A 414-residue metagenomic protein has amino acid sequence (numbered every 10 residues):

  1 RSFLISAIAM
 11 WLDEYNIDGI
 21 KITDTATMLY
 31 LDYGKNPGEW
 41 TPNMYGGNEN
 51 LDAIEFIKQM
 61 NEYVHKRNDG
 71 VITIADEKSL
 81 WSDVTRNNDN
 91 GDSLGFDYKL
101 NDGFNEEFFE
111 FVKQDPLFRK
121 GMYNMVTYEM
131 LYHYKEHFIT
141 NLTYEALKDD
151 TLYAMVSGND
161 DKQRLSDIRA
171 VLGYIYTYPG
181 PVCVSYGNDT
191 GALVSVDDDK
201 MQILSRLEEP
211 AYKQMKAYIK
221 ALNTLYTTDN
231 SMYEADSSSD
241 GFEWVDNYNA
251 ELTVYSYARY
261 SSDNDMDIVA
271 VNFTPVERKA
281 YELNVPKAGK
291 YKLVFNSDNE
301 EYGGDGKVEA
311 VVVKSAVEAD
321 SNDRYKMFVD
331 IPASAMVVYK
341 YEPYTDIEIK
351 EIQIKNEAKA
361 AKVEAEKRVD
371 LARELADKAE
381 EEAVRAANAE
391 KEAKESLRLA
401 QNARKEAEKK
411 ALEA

Functional and structural regions predicted by a protein language model:
R1-K21: An active-site-proximal structural segment forming one wall of the substrate-binding cleft that immediately precedes
R1-L4, I8, A53, I57 (+2 more regions): Aromatic/hydrophobic pocket-lining residues that form the small-molecule binding cavity in soluble enzyme cores
N16-D18, N36-D198, T227-L283, K290 (+1 more regions): Conserved alpha/beta catalytic core and glycan-binding cleft of carbohydrate-active enzymes
L29-K35: Signature of Gram-negative outer-membrane beta-barrel scaffolds
N188, L193, Q202-D229, D263 (+3 more regions): Carbohydrate-binding surfaces of carbohydrate-active enzymes
L207, A211-K216, L222-T224, E282-V313: C-terminal accessory region downstream of the catalytic core in glycan-modifying enzymes
A310-K350: C-terminal beta-strand-rich structural cap/linker in extracellular carbohydrate-active enzymes
I354-A414: Extended amphipathic alpha-helical heptad-repeat regions
